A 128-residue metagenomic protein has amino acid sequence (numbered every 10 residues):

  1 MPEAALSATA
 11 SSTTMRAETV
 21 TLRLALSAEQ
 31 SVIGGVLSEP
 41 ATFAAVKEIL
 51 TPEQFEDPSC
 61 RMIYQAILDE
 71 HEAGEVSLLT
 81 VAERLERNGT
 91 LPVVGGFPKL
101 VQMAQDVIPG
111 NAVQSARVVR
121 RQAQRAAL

Functional and structural regions predicted by a protein language model:
M1-Q124: Noncatalytic partner-interaction/assembly domains of nucleic-acid and motor enzyme complexes, especially the accessory
A126-L128: Long, amphipathic alpha-helical coiled-coil/dimerization segments that form elongated scaffolds
